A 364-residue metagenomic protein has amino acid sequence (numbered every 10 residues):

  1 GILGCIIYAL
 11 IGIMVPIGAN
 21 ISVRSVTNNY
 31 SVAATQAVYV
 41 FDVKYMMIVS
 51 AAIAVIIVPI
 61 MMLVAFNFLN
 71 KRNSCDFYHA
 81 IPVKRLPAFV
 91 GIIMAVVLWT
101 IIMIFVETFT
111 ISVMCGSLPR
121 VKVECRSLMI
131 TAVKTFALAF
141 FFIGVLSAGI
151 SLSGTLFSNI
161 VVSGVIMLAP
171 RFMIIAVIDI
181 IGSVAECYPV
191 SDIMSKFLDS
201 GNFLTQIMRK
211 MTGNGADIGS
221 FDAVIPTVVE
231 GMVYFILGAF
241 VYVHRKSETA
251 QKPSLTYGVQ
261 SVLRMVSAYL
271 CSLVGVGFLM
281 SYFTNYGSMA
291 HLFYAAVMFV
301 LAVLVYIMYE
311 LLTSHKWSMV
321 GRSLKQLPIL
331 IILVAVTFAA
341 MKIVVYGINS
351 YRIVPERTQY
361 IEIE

Functional and structural regions predicted by a protein language model:
I2-C5, I160-P170, R322-V334: Central hydrophobic cores of alpha-helical transmembrane segments in multi-pass integral membrane proteins
M14-D42, F172-L255, L273-A295, M308 (+1 more regions): Terminal transmembrane helical anchor/hairpin motif
P16, Y39-V43, M47, M94-G154 (+2 more regions): Secretory targeting signals
Y45-S74: Long, hydrophobic alpha-helical segments
M46-A52, L128-A139, S220-E230, A290-V303 (+1 more regions): Alpha-helical transmembrane segments of polytopic membrane proteins
A54-I60, A137-L146, T227-F240, F299-E310: Hydrophobic cores of alpha-helical transmembrane segments in multi-pass inner/ER membrane proteins, independent
A65-L98: Helix-loop-helix units of permease transmembrane domains in multi-pass membrane transporters, especially ABC
S267-C271, Y309-N349: Internal/C-terminal transmembrane anchor helices
